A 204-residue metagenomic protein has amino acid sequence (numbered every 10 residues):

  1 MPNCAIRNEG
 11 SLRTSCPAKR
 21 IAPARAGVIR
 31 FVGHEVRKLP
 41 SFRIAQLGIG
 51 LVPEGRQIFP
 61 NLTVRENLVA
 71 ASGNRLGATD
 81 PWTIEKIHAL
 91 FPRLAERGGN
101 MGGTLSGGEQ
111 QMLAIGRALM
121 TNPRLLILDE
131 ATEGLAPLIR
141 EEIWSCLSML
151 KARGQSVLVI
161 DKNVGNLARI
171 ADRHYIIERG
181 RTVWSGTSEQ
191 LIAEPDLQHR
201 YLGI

Functional and structural regions predicted by a protein language model:
M1-I204: Glycine-rich phosphate-binding loops of nucleotide-dependent enzymes
